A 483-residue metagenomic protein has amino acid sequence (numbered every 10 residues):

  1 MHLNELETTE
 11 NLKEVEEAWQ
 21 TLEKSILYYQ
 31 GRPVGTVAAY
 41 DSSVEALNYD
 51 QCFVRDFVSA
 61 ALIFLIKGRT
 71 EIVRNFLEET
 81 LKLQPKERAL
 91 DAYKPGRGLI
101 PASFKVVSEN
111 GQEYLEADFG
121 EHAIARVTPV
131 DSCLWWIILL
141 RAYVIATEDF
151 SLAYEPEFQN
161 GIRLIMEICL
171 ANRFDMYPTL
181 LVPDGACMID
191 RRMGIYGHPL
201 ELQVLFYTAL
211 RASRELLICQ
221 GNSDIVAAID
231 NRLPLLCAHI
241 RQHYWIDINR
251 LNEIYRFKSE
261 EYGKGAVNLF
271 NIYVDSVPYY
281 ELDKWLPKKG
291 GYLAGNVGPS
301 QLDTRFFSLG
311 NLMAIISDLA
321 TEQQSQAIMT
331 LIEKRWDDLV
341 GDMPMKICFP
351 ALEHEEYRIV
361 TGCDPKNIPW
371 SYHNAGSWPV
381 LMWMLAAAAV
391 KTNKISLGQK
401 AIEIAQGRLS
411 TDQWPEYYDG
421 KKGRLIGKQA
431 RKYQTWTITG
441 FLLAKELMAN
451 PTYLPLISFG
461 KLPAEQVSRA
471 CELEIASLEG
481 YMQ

Functional and structural regions predicted by a protein language model:
M1-C52, R74-N75, E79, E87-L99 (+2 more regions): Low-complexity, Ser/Thr/Pro/Gly-enriched N-terminal "stalk/linker" regions
M1-N48, T70, S151-L152, L217 (+5 more regions): Acidic/polar, glycine-enriched structural segments that form the non-catalytic walls/loops of the carbohydrate-binding
L12-E23, T70-L81, G98-P101, I137 (+6 more regions): Hydrophobic core segments within long, regular secondary-structure runs in both alpha- and beta-rich folds
Y40-V58, F64-I66, A117-C133, D190-V204 (+4 more regions): Solvent-exposed loop and edge beta-strand segments that line ligand/cofactor-binding and catalytic clefts
D56-R88, G310-E322, I332, W383-A405: Alpha-helical support elements that line or immediately flank enzyme active sites and cofactor-binding pockets
R69-A146, F150-Y154, N160, L170-T179 (+2 more regions): Helix-terminus loop motifs that line ligand-binding clefts
L90-P95, L180-P183, Y196, L205-S325 (+4 more regions): Catalytic cores of carbohydrate-active enzymes
K334-L339, P350-I359, K366-Q483: Non-catalytic C-terminal accessory modules of carbohydrate-active enzymes
